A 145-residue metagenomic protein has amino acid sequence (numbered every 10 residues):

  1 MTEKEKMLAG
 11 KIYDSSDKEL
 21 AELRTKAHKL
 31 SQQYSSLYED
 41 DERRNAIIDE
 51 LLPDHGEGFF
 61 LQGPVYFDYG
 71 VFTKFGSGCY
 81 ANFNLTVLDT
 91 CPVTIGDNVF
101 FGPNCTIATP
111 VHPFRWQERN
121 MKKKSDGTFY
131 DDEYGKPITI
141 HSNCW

Functional and structural regions predicted by a protein language model:
M1-G58, F114-Q117: Terminal amphipathic alpha-helical/low-complexity segments used for targeting or macromolecular assembly
V65-F75, Y80-W145: Flexible, glycine/small-residue-enriched loop-and-beta-strand segment within the central core of proteins
